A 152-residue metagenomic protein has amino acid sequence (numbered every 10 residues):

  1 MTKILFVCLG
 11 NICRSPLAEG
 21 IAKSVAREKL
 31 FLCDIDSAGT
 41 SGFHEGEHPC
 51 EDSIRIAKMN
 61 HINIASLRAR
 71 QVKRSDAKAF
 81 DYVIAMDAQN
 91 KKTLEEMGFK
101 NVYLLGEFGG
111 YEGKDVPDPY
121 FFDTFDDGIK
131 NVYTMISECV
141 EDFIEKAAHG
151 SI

Functional and structural regions predicted by a protein language model:
M1-A79, E145-I152: Conserved active-site segments centered on acidic
S15, D87-A88: Helix N-cap/beta->alpha junction signal
Y82, A88-I152: Phosphate-binding/catalytic loops
